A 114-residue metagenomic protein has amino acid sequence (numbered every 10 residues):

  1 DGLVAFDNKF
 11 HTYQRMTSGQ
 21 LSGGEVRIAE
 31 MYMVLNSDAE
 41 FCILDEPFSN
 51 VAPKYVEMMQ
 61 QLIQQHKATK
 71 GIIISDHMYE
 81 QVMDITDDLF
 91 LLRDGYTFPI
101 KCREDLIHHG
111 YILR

Functional and structural regions predicted by a protein language model:
D1-D38: ABC-family P-loop ATPase nucleotide-binding domains
E46-P47: Walker B catalytic motif
P53-K54: Helix N-cap at the start of a conserved alpha-helix in ABC-type nucleotide-binding domains
M58-Q60: Conserved hydrophobic alpha-helix in the ABC-type ATPase nucleotide-binding domain
L62-I74: Conserved catalytic loops of ABC-family nucleotide-binding domains
M78-D84: Conserved H-loop
D84-L91: Conserved catalytic segment of ABC-fold P-loop ATPases
Y96-R114: Conserved beta-strand-loop-alpha-helix hinge in the C-terminal portion of ABC ATPase nucleotide-binding domains
